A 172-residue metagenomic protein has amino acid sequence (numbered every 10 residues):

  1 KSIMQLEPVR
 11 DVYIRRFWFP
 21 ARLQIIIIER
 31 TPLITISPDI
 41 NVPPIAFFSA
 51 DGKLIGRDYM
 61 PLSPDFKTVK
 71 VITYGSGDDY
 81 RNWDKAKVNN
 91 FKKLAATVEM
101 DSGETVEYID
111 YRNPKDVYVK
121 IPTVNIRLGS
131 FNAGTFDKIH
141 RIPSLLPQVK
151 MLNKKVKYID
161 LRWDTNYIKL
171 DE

Functional and structural regions predicted by a protein language model:
M4-E172: Charged, solvent-exposed interaction patches on well-folded alpha/beta domains that mediate macromolecular contacts
